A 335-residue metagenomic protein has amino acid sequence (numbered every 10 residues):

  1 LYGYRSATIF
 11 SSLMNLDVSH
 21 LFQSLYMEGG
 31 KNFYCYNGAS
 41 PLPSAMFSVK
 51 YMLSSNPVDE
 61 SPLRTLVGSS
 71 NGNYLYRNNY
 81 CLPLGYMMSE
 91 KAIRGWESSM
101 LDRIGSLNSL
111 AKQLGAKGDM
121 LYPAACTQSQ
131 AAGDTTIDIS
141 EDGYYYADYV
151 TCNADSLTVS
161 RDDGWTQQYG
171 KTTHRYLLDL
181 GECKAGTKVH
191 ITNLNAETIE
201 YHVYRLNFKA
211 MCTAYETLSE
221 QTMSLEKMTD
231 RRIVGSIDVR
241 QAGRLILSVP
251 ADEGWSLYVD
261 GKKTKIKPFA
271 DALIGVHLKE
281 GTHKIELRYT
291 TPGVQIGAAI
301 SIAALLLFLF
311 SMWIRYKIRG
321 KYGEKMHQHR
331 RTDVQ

Functional and structural regions predicted by a protein language model:
L1, D59-S61, V294-Q295: Flexible loop/turn segments at secondary-structure boundaries
L1-M46, Y80-G105, Q113, A214-L218 (+2 more regions): Extracytoplasmic/lumenal acceptor-recognition loop(s) of multi-pass membrane glycoenzymes
S6, D59-W96, W165-T166, G281: C-terminal, active-site-flanking charged/polar segments
G29-N71, R77-N79: Periplasmic/luminal catalytic loop of GT-C fold multi-pass membrane glycosyltransferases that transfer sugars from
K50-Y51, P83, T187-V189: Hydrophobic beta-strand segments of well-ordered beta-sheets in folded domains
W96, S106-M120, C126: Basic, amphipathic alpha-helical/coil surface patches used to engage anionic, phosphate-bearing ligands and membranes
A116-Q335: Active-site-proximal, structured, solvent-exposed surfaces of multi-pass membrane proteins that position macromolecular
